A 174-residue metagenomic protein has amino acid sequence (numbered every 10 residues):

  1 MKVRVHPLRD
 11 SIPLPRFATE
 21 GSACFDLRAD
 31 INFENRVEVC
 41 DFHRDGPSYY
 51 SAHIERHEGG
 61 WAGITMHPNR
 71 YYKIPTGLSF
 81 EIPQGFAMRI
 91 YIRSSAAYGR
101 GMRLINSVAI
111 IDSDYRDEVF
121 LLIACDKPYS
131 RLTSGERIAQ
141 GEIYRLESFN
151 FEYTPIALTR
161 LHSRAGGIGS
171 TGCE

Functional and structural regions predicted by a protein language model:
M1-E174: DUTPase catalytic domain/fold
